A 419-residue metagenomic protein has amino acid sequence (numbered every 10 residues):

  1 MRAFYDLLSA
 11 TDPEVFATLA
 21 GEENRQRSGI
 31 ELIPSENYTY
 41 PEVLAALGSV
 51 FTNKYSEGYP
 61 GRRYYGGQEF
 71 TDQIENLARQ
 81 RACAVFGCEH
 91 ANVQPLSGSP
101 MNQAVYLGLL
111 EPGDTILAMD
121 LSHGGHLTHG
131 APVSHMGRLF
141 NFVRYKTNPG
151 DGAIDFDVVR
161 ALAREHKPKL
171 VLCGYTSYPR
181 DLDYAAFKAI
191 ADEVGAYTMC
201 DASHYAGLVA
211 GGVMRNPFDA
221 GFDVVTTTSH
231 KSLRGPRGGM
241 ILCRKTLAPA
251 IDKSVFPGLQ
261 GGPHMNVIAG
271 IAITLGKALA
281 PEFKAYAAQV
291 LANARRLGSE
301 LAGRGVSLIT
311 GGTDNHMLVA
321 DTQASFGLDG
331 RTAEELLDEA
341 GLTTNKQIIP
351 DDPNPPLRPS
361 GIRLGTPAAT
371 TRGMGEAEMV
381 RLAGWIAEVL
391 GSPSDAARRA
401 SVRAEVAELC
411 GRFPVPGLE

Functional and structural regions predicted by a protein language model:
M1-L77, A189, A407-G411, V415-E419: N-terminal glycine-rich, Lys/His-bearing helix-loop that initiates the first secondary-structure elements of many
A3-P13, A292-N293, P356-E419: PLP-dependent enzyme catalytic core of the Aspartate aminotransferase-like
E22-S28, N53-P60, P168, A248-K253 (+4 more regions): Short acidic (Asp/Glu) and glycine-rich catalytic loops that position anionic groups and cofactors
G29, P60-G61, H90, G262-M265 (+5 more regions): Flexible, glycine/charged-enriched surface loops at secondary-structure junctions
L77, R81-G305, T366: Conserved PLP-enzyme active-site core in the AAT-like
P149-D151, K277-L279, A324-F326, A368-G373 (+1 more regions): A generic structural motif
A272, Q289-R295, G311-V319, P350-P355 (+1 more regions): A glycine-rich phosphate-binding loop feature that marks nucleotide/adenosyl-phosphate handling sites
S307-G373: Conserved PLP-binding catalytic core of the aspartate aminotransferase-like
